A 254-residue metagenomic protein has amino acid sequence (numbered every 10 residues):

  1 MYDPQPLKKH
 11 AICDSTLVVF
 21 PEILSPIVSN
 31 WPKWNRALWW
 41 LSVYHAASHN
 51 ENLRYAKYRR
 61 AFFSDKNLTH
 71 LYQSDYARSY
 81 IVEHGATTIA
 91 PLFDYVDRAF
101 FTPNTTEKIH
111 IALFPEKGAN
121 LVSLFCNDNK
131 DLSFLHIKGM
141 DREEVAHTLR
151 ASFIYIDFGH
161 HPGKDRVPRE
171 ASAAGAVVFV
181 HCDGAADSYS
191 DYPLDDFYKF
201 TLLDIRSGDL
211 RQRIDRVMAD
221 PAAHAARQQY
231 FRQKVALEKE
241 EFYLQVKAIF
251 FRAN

Functional and structural regions predicted by a protein language model:
M1-D65: Extended catalytic core of nucleotide-activated donor transferases of GT-like folds
L24-S25, Y76-R78, A185: Alpha-helix capping/helix-boundary segments
W39, A56, S64, T69-V145: Conserved catalytic-core segment of nucleotide-activated headgroup transferases in glycan assembly
W40-Y44, F93-D94, G159, D183: Histidine-centered beta-alpha loop that forms part of the nucleotide-sugar donor binding/catalytic region in diverse
H45-R54, A99-N104, V145-T148, D165-P168 (+1 more regions): Short, charged, surface-exposed secondary-structure boundary motifs
R142-S152, A173: Short acidic alpha-helix that forms the nucleotide-activated donor recognition element in Leloir-type transferases
R150-G163: Acidic donor-binding loop of glycosyltransferase active sites
H160, R166-A236: Catalytic binding pocket for nucleotide-activated donors in carbohydrate/polymer assembly enzymes
